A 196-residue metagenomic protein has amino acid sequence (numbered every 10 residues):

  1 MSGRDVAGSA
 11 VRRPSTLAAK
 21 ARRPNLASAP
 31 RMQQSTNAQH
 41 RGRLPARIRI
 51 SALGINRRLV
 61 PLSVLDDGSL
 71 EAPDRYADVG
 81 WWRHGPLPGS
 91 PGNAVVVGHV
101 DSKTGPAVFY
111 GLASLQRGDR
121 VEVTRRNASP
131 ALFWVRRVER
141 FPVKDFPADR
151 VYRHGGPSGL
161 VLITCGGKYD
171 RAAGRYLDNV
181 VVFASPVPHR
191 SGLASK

Functional and structural regions predicted by a protein language model:
S2-R117, E122-K196: Solvent-exposed, non-transmembrane regions of membrane-associated and secreted proteins
